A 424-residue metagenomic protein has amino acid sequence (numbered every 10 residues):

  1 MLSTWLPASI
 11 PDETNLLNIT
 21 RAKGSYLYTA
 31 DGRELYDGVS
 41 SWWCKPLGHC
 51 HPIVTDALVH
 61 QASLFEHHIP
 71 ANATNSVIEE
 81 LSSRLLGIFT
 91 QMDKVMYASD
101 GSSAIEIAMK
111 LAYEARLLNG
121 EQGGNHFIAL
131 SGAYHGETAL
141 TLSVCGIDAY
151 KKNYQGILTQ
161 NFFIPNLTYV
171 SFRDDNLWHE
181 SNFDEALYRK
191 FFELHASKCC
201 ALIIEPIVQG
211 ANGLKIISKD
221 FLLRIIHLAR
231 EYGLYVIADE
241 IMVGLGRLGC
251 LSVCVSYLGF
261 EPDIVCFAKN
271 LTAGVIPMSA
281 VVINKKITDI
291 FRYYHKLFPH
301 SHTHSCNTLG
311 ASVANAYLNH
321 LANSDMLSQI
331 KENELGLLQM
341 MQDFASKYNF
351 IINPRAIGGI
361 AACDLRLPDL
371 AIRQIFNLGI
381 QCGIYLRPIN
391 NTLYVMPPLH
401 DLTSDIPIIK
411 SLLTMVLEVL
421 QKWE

Functional and structural regions predicted by a protein language model:
M1-E424: Conserved N-terminal phosphate-binding loop of PLP-dependent enzymes in the Aspartate aminotransferase
